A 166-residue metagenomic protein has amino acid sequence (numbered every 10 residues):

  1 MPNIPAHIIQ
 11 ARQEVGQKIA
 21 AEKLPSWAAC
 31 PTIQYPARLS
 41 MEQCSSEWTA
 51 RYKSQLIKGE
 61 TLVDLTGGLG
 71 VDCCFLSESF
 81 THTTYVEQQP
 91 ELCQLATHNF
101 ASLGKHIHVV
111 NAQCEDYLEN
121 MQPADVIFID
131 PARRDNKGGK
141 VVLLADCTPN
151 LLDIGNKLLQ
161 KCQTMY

Functional and structural regions predicted by a protein language model:
M1-Y166: SAM-dependent transferase fold signal centered on methyltransferase-like domains, encompassing both Class I
